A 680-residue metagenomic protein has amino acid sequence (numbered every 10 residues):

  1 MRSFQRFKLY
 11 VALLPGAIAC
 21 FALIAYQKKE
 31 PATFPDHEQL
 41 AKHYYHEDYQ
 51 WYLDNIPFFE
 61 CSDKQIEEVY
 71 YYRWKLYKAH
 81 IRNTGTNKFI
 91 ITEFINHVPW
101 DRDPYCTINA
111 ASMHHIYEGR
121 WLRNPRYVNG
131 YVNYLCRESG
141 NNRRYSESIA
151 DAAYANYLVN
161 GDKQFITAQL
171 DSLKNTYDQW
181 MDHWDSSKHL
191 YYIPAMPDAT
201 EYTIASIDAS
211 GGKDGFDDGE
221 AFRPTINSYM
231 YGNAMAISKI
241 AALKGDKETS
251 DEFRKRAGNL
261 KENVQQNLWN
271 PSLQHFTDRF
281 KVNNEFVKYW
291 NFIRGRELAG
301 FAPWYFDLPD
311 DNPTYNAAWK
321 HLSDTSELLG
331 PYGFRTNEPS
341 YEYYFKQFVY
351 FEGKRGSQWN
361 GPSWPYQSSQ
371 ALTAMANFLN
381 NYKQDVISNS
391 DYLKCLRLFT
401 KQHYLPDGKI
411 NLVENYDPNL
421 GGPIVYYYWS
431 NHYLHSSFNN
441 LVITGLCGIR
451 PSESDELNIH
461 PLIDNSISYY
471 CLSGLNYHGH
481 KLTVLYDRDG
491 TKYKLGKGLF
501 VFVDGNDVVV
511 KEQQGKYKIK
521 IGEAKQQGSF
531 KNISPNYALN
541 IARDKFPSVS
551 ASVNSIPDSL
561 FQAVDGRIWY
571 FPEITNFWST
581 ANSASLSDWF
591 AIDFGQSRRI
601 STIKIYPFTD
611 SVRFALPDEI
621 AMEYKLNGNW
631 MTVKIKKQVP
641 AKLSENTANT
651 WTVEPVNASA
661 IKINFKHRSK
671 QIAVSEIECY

Functional and structural regions predicted by a protein language model:
S3, L23-D103, K163-F165, K174-M181 (+6 more regions): Acidic/polar, glycine-enriched structural segments that form the non-catalytic walls/loops of the carbohydrate-binding
P31, P35-L53, P57-C61, E67-Y72 (+8 more regions): Catalytic cores of carbohydrate-active enzymes
H37, K42-Y45, Y105-G212, R223-Y231 (+5 more regions): Aromatic-rich carbohydrate-recognition surfaces in CAZymes
F58-Y70, I81-N87, G119-G140, Y157-K174 (+4 more regions): Structural helix-adjacent loops and short alpha-helical linkers that scaffold large soluble proteins
I66-C106, R120-E138, S186-F222, Q265-S363 (+1 more regions): Extended glycan-interaction surfaces of carbohydrate-active proteins
K244-V282, N316-H480, P535: Non-catalytic carbohydrate-binding regions of carbohydrate-active enzymes
T373, S585-L586, V612-Y680: Trp- and acidic/polar-enriched beta-sheet ligand-binding modules for extracellular glycan and matrix recognition
G522-S597, F608-L616, Q638-E645, P655 (+1 more regions): Disordered, acidic Ser/Thr/Pro-rich linker "stalks" and the adjacent N-terminal cap of the next globular domain
